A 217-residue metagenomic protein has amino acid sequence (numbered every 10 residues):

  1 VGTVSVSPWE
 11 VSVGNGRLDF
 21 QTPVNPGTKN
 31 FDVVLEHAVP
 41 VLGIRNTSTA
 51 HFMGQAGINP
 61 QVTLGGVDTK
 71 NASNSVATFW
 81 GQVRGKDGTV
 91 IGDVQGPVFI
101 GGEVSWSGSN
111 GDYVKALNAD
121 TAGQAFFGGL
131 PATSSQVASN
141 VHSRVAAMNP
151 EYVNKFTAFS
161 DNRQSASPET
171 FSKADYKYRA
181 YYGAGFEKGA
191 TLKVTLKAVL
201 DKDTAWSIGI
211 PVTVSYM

Functional and structural regions predicted by a protein language model:
V1, S135, S143, K173-M217: C-terminal or internal capping secondary-structure element at the end of a domain, subdomain, or sheet
V1-A116, L196-S207, Y216-M217: Extreme N-terminal export signal peptides that direct proteins to the secretory pathway
V34-A38, F52-A56, S167-F171, Y182-A190: Short linear motifs at secondary-structure transitions and domain/linker junctions
F79, E151, K155-A158, Y181 (+1 more regions): Intrinsically disordered, low-complexity N-terminal regions enriched in serine/proline/glycine with scattered basic
G85-T170: Short helix-loop boundary/capping segments
